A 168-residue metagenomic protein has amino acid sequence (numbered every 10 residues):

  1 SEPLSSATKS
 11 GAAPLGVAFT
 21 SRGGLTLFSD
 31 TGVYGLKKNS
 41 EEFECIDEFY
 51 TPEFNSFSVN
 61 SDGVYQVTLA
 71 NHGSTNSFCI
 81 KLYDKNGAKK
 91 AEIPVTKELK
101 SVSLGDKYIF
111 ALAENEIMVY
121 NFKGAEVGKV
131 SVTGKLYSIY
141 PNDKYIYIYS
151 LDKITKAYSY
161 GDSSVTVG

Functional and structural regions predicted by a protein language model:
S1, K38-E41, D84-N86, N121-A125 (+1 more regions): Short loop/turn segments that connect beta-strands within beta-propeller blades
S1-N39: Solenoidal tandem-repeat scaffolds enriched in leucines and small polar residues
E2-T8, E42-F49, G87-P94, A125-V130 (+1 more regions): A short beta-strand motif characteristic of beta-propeller blades
T8-R22, E48-D62, P94-K107, G134-Y145 (+1 more regions): Repeated scaffold domains used in trafficking and secretory/extracellular systems, primarily beta-propellers
S21, S29-G32, N60-S61, N76 (+4 more regions): Short loop/turn segments that connect beta-strands within the blades of beta-propeller domains, predominantly WD40
L27, Q66-T68, A111, I148: Residue position within the beta-strands of beta-propeller blades
T31-K37, G73-K81, E116-Y120, K153-S163: Structural motif
T68-A70, T75, E92-I117: Loop/turn-rich, solvent-exposed surfaces of beta-rich toroidal or solenoidal domains
